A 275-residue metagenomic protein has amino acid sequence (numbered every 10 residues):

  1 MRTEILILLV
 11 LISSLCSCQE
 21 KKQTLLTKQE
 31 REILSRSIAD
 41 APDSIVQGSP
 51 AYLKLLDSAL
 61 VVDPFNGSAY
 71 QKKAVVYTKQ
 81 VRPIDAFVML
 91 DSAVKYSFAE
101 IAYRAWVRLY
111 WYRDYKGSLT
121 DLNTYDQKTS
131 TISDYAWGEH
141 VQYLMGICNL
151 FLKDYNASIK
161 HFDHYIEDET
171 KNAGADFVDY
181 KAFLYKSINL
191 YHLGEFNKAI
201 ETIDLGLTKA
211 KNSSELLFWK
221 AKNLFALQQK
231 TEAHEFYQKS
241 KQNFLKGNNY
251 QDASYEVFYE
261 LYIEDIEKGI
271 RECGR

Functional and structural regions predicted by a protein language model:
C18-Q71, Q80, V88, I270-R275: N-terminal leader/linker segments that initiate helical-solenoid repeat arrays
K22-L26, D57-V62, L90-A93, D126-G138 (+2 more regions): Flexible helix-coil transition and linker loops at the boundaries of alpha-helical arrays
K22-T24, F177, E232-R275: Terminal, low-structured helical/coil segments at or just beyond the last alpha-helical repeat
V46, Q80, W111-Y115, L152 (+2 more regions): Structural motif corresponding to the intra-repeat A-B loop/turn of tetratricopeptide repeats
A69, E100-Y103, Y135, V141 (+4 more regions): TPR alpha-solenoid repeat register
A93-F98, N123-Q127, K160-E167, F225-N249: TPR/TPR-like (Sel1-like) alpha-helical repeat modules
W106-L109, Q142-T208: Alpha-helical adaptor scaffolds
